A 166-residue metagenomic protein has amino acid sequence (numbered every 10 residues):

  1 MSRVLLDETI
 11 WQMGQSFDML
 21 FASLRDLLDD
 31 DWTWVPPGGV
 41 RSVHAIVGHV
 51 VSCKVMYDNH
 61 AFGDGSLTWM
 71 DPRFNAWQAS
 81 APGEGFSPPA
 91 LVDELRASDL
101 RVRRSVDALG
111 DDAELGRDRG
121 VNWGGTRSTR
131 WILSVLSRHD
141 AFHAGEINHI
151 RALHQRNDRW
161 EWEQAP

Functional and structural regions predicted by a protein language model:
M1, L20-S23, S105, D111: Terminal low-complexity, poorly structured segments
M1-Q12: Extreme N-terminal tail/first-helix region
E8, E84, E94, E114 (+2 more regions): Glutamate identity and glutamate-enriched acidic tracts
I10-F21, D29-Q78, G120-P166: Short, contiguous alpha-helical
M13, F17, L24, L95 (+1 more regions): Hydrophobic alpha-helical core bundles mediating ligand binding, dimerization, or RNAP-core interactions
Q78-G120, R127-H139: Acidic/histidine-rich alpha-helical segments that form the ligand environment of transition-metal centers
